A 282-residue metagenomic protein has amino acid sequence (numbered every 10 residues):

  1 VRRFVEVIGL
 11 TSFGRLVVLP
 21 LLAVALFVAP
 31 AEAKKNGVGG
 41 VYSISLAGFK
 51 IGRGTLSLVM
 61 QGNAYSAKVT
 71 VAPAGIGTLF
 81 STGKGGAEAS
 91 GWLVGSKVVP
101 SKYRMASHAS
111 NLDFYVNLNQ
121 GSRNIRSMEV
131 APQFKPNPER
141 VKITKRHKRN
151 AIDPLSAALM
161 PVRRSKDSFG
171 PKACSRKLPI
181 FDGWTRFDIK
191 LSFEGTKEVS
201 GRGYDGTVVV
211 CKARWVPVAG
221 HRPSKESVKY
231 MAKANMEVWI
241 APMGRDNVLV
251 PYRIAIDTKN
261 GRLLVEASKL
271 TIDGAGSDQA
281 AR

Functional and structural regions predicted by a protein language model:
V1-F13: N-terminal secretory signal peptides that target proteins for export/translocation
F13-L16, Y65, K148-R149, R163: Membrane-targeting and insertion segments and their boundary/processing signals
G14-A25: Bacterial N-terminal signal peptides
L26, T78-L79, A151-P154: Residue-level preference for alpha-helix termini and adjacent loops
V28-P30: N-terminal signal peptide c-region/cleavage motif recognized by signal peptidases
A33-S122, S165-R282: Acidic, serine/threonine-rich low-complexity disordered tracts
R123-I189: A charged, solvent-exposed segment within the mature domains of Sec-exported extracytoplasmic proteins
